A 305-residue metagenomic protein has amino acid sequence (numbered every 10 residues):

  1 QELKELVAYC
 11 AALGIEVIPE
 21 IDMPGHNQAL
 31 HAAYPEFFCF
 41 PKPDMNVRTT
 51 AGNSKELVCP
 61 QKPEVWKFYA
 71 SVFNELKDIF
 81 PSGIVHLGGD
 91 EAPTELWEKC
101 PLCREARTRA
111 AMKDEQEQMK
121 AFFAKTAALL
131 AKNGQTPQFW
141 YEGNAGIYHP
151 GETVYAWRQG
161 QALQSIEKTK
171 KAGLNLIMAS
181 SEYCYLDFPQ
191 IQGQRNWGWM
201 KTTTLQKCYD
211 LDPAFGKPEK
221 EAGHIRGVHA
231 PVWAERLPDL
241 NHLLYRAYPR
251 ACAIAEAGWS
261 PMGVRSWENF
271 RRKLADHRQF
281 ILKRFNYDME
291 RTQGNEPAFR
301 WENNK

Functional and structural regions predicted by a protein language model:
Q1-Q135: Substrate-binding cleft of carbohydrate-active enzyme catalytic domains
P137-E142, I147-E152, A156-K305: Flexible, acidic glycine-rich loops studded with aromatic residues
